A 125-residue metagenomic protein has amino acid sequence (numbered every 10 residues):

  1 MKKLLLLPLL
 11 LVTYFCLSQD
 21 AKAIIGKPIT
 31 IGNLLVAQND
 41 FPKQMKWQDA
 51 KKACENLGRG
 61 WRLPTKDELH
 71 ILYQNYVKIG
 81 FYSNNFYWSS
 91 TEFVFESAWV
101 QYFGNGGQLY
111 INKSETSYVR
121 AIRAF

Functional and structural regions predicted by a protein language model:
L4-V12: Sec-dependent N-terminal signal peptides
L11, L57, N75-I79: Alpha-helix boundary/capping residues
L11-Q19: Short hydrophobic alpha-helical membrane-anchoring segments
S18-W61, S97-V100, G104, N112 (+1 more regions): Extracellular adhesion/carbohydrate-recognition regions
K66-F125: C-terminal, surface-exposed recognition/capping segments
